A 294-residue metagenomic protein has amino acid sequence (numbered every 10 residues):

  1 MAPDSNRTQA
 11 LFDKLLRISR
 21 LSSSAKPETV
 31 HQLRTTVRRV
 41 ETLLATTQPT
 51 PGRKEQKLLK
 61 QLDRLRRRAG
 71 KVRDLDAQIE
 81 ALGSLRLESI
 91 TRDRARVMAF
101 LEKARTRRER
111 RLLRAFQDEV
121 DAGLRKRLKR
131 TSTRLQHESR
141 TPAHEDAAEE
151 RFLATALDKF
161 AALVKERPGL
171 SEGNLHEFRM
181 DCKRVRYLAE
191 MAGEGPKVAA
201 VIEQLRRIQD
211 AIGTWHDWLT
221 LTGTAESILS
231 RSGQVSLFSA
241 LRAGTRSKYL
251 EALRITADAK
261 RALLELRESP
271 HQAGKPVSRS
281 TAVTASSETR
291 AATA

Functional and structural regions predicted by a protein language model:
M1-A294: Function-determining surface determinants
